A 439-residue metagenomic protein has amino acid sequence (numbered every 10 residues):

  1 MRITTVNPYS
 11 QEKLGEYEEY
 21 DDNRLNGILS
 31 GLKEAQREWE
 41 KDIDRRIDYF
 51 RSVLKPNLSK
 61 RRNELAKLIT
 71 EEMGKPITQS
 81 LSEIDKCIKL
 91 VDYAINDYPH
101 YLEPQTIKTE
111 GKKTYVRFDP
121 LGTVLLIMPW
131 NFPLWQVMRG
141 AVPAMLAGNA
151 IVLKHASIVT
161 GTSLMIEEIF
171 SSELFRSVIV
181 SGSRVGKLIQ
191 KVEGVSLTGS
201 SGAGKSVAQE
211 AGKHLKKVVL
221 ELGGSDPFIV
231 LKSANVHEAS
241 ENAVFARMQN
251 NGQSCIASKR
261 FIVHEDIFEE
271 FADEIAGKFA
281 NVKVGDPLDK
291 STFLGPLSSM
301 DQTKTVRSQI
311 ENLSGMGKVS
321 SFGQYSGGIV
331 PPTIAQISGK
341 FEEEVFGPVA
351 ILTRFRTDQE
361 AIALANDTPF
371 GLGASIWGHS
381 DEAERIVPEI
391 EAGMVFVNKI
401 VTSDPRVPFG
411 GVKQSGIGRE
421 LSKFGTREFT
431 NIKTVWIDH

Functional and structural regions predicted by a protein language model:
M1, L14, G194, G202-I337 (+1 more regions): ALDH superfamily catalytic-core signature
M1-K112: N-terminal Rossmann-like NAD(P)+-binding subdomain of aldehyde/semialdehyde dehydrogenases
P8, D22-L25, I43-D44, R62 (+5 more regions): Residues at or immediately preceding the N-termini of alpha-helices
S10-E16, S326-H439: Conserved C-terminal structural/oligomerization subdomain of aldehyde/semialdehyde dehydrogenase
Q11, R46, I69, V91 (+9 more regions): Residue-level signal for inorganic ion chemistry
G15-Y20, E34-E40, L126, F228-V230 (+5 more regions): Short, well-ordered beta-strand elements within core beta-sheets of diverse protein domains
Q36-E40, L58-R62, A66, M73 (+16 more regions): Structural signal for hydrophobic packing residues in well-ordered secondary-structure cores of soluble enzyme domains
I107-E238, F355: Rossmann-like NAD(P) dinucleotide-binding subdomain of oxidoreductase/dehydrogenase enzymes
